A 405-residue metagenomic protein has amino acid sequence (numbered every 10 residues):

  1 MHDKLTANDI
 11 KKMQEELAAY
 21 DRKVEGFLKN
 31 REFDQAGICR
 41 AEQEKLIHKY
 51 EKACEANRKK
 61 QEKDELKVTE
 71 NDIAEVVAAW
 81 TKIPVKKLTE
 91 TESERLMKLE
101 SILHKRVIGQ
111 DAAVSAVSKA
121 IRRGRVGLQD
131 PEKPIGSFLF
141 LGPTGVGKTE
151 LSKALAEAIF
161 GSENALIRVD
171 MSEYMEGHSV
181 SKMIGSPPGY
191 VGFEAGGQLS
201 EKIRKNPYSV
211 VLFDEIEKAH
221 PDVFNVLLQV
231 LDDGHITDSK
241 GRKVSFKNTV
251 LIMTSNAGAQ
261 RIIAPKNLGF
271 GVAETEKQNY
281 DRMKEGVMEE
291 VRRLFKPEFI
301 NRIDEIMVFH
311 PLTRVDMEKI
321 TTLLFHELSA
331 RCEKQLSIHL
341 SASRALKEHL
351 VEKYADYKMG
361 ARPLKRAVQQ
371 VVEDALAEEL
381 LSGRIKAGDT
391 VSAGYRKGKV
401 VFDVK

Functional and structural regions predicted by a protein language model:
M1-K405: AAA+ P-loop NTPase nucleotide-binding core of proteostasis motors
